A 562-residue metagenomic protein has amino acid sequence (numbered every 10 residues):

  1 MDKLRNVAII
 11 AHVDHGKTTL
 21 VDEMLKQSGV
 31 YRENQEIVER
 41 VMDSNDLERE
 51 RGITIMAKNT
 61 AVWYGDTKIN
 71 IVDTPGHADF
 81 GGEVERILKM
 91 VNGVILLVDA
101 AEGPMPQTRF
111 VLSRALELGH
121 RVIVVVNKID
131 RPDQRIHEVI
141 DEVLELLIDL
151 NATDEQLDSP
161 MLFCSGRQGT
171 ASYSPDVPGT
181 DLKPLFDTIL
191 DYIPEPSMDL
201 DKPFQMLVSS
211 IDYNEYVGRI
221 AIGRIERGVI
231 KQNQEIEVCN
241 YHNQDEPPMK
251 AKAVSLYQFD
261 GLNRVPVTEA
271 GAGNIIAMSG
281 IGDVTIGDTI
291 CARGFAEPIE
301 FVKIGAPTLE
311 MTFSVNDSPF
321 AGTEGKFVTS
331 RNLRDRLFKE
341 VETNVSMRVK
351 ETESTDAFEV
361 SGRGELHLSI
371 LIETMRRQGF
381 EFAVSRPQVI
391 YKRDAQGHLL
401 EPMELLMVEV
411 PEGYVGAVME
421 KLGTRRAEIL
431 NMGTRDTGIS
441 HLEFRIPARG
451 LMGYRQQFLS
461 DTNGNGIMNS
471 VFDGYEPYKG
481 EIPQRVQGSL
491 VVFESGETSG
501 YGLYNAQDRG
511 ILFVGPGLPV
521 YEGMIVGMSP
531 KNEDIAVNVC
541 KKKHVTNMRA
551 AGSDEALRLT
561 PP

Functional and structural regions predicted by a protein language model:
M1-V98, E102, E142, I211: P-loop NTPase switch module centered on the Walker A-proximal segment
E36-E39, V124, L150-L162, P196-L207 (+8 more regions): Interdomain boundary/hinge elements
R121, R131-P194: Canonical P-loop GTPase G-domain recognition
R135, D288-C291, E359, E365-E381 (+2 more regions): Charge-rich, low-aromatic oligomerization/scaffolding segments with amphipathic character
S165, T352-H367: Short glycine/threonine-rich beta-strand-turn micro-motifs
Q205-M311, A321-T323, Q487, G496-T546 (+1 more regions): Conserved nucleotide-binding/hydrolysis modules and their immediate coupling elements across P-loop/ASCE NTPase motors
V229, G282-D283, G362-L368, P411-V415 (+1 more regions): Helix N-cap motif at beta-to-alpha junctions
S318-V341: A short, contiguous, amphipathic alpha-helix enriched in charged residues
